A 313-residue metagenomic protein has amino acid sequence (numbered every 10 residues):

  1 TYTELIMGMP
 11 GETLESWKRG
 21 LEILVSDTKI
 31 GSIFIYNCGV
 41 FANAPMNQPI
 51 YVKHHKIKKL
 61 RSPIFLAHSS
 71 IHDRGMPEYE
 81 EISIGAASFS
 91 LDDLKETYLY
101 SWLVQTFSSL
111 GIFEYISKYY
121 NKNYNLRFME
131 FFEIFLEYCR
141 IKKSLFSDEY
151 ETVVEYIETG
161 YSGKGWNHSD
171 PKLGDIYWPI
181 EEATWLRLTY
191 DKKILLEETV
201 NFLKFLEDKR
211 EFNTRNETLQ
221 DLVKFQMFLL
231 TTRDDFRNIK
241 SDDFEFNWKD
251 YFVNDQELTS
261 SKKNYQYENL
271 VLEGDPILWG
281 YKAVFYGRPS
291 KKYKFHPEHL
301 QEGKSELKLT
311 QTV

Functional and structural regions predicted by a protein language model:
T1-F131, L258-S261, L270, D275-L278 (+2 more regions): A structural motif corresponding to the C-terminal lobe/cap of the Radical SAM core domain
K95-L206: C-terminal non-catalytic alpha-helical accessory regions
P171-V313: Charge-dense, extended regions
